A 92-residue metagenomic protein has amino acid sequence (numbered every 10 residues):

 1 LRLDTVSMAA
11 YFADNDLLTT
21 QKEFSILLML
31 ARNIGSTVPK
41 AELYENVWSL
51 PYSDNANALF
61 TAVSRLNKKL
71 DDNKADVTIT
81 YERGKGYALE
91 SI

Functional and structural regions predicted by a protein language model:
L1, K40, N46, L70-N73: A generic structural signal for ordered secondary structure
R2-F24, A88-I92: A structural micro-motif at secondary-structure boundaries
N15-L50, L66: Short amphipathic alpha-helical recognition elements used for nucleic-acid or partner binding across transcription
L18-L28, S53-N73, Y81-Y87: DNA-recognition element of transcription regulators
